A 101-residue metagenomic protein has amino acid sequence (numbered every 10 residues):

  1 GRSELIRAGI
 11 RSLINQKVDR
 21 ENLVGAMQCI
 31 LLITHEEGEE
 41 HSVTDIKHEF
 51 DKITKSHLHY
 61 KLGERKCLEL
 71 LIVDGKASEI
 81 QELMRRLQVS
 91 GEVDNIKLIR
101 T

Functional and structural regions predicted by a protein language model:
G1-R11: Short amphipathic alpha-helical segments
D19-V24, S56-G63: Short, flexible, solvent-exposed loop/turn segments with mixed acidic/basic and small polar residues
R20-Q28, E79, D94, R100: Protein-protein interaction/assembly regions in multi-subunit complexes
N22-E36, L68-L70: Short glycine-/aliphatic-rich beta-strand segments at the starts of folded cytosolic domains
T34-S56: Short amphipathic alpha-helix segments
E37-E39, V73-I80: Helix N-cap motif at beta-to-alpha junctions
V43-E49, E82-S90: Short amphipathic alpha-helices in soluble, non-transmembrane regions that often serve as interface/regulatory elements
I53-K61, R85, V89-T101: Conserved short beta-strand edge segments in small beta-sheet-based binding/regulatory domains
